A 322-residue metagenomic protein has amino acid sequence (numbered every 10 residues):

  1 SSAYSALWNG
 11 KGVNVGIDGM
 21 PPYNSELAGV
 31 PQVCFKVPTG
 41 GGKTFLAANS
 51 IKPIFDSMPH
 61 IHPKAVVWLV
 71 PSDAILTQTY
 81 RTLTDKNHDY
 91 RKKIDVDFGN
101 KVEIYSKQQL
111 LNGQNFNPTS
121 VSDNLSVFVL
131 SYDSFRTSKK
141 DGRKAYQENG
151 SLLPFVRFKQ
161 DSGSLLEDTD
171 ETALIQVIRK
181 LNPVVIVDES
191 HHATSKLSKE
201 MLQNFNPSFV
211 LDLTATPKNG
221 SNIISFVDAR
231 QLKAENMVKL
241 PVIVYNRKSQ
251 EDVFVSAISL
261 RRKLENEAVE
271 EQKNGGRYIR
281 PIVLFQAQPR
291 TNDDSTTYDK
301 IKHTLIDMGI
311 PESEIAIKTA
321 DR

Functional and structural regions predicted by a protein language model:
S1-K36: Conserved pre-motif I regulatory segment
Q32, K36, S50-T77: Conserved SF1/SF2 helicase motif Ia
T39: The conserved Walker
T44-D56, R81, S134-N266: Signature of the SF2 helicase/ATPase Hel1-core->accessory helical subdomain module
H62-I94, S131-S134, Q288: Conserved Walker A/P-loop ATP-binding site and its immediately adjacent core in helicase/helicase-like ATPase domains
R91-P154, K159-L166: Inter-Walker segment of RecA-like/P-loop motor cores
D170-T172, A316, R322: Conserved helicase ATPase core of P-loop NTP-dependent helicases/translocases
I223-M308, E312-K318: Conserved interdomain linker/interface between the two RecA-like ATPase lobes of SF2 helicase motors
